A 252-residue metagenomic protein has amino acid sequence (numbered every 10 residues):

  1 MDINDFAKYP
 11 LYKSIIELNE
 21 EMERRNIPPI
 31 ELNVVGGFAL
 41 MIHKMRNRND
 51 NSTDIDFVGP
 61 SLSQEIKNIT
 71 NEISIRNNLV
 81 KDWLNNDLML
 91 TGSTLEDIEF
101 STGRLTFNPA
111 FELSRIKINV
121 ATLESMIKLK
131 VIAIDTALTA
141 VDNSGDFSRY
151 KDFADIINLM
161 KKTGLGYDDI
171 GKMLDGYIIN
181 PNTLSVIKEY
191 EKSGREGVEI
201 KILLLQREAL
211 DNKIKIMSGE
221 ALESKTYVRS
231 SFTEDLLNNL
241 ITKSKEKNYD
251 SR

Functional and structural regions predicted by a protein language model:
M1-R252: Compositionally biased terminal segments of proteins
